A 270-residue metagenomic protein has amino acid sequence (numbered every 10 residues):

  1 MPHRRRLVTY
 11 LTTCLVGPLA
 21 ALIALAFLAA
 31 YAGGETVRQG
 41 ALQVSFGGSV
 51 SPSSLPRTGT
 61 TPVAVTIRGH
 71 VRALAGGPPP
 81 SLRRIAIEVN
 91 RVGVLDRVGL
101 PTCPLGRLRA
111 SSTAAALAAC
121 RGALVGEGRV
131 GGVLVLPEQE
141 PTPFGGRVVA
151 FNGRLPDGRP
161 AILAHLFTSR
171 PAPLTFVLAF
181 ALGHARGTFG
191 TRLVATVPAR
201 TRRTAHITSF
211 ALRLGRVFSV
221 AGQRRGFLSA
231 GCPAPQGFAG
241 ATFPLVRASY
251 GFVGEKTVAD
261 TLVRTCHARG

Functional and structural regions predicted by a protein language model:
M1-H3, A20, G34: Non-membrane alpha-helical secondary structure
M1-T13: N-terminal secretory signal peptides that target proteins for export/translocation
T12-L28: Bacterial N-terminal signal peptides
A30-G270: Ser/Thr/Pro/Gly-rich, low-complexity intrinsically disordered stalk/linker tracts of secreted and surface-exposed
